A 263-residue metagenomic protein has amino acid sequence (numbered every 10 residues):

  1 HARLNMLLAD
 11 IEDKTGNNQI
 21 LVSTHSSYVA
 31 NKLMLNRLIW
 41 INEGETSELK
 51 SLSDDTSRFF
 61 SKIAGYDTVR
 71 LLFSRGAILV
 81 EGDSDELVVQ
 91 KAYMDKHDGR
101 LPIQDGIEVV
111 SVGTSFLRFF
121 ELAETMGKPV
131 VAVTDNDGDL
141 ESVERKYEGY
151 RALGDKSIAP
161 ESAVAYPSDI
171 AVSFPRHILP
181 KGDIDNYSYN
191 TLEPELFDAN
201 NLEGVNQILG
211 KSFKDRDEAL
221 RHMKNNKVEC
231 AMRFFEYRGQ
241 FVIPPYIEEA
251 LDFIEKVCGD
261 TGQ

Functional and structural regions predicted by a protein language model:
A2-N5, A30-Q263: Acidic, divalent-metal-binding catalytic cores of TOPRIM and closely related two-metal-ion phosphodiester/pyrophosphate
L4-T15: Helical segment within the ABC ATPase nucleotide-binding domain
G16-L21: Loop/turn-to-beta-strand initiation segments
S23-H25: H-loop/switch region of ABC-family ATPase nucleotide-binding domains
